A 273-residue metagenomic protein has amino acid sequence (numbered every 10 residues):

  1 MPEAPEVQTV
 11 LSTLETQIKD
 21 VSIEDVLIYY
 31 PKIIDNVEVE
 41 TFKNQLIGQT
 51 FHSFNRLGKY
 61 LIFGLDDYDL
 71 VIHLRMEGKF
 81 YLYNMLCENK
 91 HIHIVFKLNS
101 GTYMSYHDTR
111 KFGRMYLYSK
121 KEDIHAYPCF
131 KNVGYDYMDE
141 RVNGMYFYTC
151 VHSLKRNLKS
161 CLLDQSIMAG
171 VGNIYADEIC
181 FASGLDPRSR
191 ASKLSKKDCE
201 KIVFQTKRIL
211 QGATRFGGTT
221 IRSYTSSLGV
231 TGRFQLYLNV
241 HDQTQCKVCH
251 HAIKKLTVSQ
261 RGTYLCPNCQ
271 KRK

Functional and structural regions predicted by a protein language model:
M1-G113, Q245-V248, R261-K273: A cross-family signal for N-terminal binding/gating loops and helix N-caps that shape access to the active site
P2, D139, D198: Catalytic cores of large soluble enzymes that bind and process phosphate-bearing ligands
S22-F42, H52-N55, I62, V71 (+2 more regions): Basic, nucleic-acid-binding surfaces and adjacent catalytic neighborhoods in DNA/RNA-processing proteins
G48, G58, G78, F112-G113 (+5 more regions): Glycine-centered flexibility motif
D67-G170, Y175-F181: Phosphate/anion-contacting hairpin/loop surfaces
